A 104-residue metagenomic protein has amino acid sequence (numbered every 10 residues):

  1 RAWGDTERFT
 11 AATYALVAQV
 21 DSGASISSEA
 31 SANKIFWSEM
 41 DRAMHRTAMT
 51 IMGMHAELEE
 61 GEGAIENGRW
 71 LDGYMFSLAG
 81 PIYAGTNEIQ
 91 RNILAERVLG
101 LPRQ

Functional and structural regions predicted by a protein language model:
R1-Q104: Alpha-helical interface subdomain recognition
